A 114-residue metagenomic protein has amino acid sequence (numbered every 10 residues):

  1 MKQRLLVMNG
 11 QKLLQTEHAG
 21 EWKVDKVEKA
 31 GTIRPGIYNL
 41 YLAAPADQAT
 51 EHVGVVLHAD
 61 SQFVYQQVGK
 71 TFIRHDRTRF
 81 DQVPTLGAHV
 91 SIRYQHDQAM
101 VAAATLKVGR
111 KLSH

Functional and structural regions predicted by a protein language model:
R4, N9, P84-T105: Flexible glycine-rich surface loops and low-complexity tracts that mediate binding to linear polymers
L5-L6, G54-H58, Q82: Short, exposed beta-strand/loop patches in secreted or surface proteins that constitute
V7-A43: A general sequence property marking short-to-moderate contiguous segments in secreted/outer-membrane adhesion
K12-L13, F63-V64, A99-V101: Hydrophobic residues embedded in beta-strands of well-ordered beta-sheets
G31-S61, H89-Y94: Structural detector for short beta-strands of small beta-barrel domains
L57-F63, Q67-F72: Short, flexible beta-strand-to-coil junctions
Y65-Q66, L106-H114: Non-Sec secretion/translocation targeting segments of pathogen effectors
G69-L86: Beta-strand/loop nucleic-acid-binding surfaces
